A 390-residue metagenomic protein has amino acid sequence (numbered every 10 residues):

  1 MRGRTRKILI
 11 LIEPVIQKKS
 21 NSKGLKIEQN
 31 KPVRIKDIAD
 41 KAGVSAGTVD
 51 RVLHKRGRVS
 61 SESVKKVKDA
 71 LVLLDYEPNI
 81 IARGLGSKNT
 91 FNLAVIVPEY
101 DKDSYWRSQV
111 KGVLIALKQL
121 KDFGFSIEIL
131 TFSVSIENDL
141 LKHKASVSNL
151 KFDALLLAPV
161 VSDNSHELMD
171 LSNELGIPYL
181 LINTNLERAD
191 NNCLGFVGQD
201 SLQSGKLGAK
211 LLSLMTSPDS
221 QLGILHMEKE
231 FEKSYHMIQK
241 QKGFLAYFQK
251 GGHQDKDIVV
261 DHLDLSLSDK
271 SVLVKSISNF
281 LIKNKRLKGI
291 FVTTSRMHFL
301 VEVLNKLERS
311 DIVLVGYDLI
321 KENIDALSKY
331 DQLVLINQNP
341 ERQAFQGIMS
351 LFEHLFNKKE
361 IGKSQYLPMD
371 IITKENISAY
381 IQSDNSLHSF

Functional and structural regions predicted by a protein language model:
R2-K88: N-terminal helix-turn-helix DNA-binding module of bacterial transcription factors
A70, E232-K233, F248, N339-F390: Hinge/cleft segment of the Venus flytrap/periplasmic-binding protein
N79-N138: Amphipathic helical "hinge" segments at domain boundaries
P98-R107, I129-L140, V197-S204, H226-L245 (+4 more regions): Hinge/beta->alpha junction and helix N-cap segments in small-molecule ligand-binding domains
Q119-G124, L175, F248-D257, N305-D311: Short helix-capping segments at alpha-helix termini
L155-N173, D261-E322: Hydrophobic alpha-helical
N164-Q203, I320-S328: Flexible loop/hinge segments that line or gate small-molecule binding clefts
F196-L222, V274, N339-F356: Hydrophobic alpha-helical segments within soluble ligand-binding/sensing domains
